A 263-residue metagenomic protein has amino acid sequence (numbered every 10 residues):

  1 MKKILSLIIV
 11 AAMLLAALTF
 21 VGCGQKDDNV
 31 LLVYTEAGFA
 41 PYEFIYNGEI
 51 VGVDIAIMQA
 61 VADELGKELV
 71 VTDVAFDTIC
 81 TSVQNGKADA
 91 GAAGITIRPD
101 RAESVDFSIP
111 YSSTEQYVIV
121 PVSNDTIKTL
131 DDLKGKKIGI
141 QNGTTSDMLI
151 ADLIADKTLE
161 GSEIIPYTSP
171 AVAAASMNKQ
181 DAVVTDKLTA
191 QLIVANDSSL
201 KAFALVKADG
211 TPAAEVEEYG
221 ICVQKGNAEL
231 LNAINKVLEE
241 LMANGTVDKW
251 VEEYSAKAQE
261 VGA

Functional and structural regions predicted by a protein language model:
M1-V30, Q259-A263: Short, low-complexity disordered leader/linker segments with a strong preference for bacterial N-terminal type II
D27-G94, E253: Extracytoplasmic small-molecule ligand-binding "clamshell" domains of the periplasmic binding protein/Venus flytrap
A37, S112-V120, D197-K236, S255-A263: Periplasmic-binding protein-like
A37-A40, I50-A60, I95, E115-S169 (+2 more regions): Bilobed "Venus flytrap"/periplasmic-binding protein-like clamshell domains and structurally analogous long
I55-E64, N124, D131, K137 (+2 more regions): Extended ligand-binding regions for polar small-molecule ligands
Q59, E68-D132, A208-A214: Acidic, polar ligand-binding/catalytic clefts
E68-L69, T145-I165, S198-V206, N235-A263: Ligand-binding clefts/hinges and TM-proximal coupling segments of bilobed small-molecule sensing domains
D77-T81, I95-S104, L149-L153, D181-E215: A ligand-binding cleft/hinge motif common to bilobed small-molecule-binding domains
